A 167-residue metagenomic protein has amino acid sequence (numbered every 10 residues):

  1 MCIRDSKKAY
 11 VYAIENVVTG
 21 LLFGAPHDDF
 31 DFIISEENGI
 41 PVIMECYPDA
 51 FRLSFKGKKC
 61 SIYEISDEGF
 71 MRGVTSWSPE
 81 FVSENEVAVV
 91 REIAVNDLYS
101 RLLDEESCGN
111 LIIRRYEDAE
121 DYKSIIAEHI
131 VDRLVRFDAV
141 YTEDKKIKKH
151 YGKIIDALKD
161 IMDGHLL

Functional and structural regions predicted by a protein language model:
M1-I3: Short, small-residue-biased leader/transition segments that mark boundaries at the very start of proteins
D5-D29: Extended catalytic/binding region for NAD+/ADP-ribose chemistry, centered on the ART fold
G24-L167: Conserved NAD+-utilizing ADP-ribose enzyme module
